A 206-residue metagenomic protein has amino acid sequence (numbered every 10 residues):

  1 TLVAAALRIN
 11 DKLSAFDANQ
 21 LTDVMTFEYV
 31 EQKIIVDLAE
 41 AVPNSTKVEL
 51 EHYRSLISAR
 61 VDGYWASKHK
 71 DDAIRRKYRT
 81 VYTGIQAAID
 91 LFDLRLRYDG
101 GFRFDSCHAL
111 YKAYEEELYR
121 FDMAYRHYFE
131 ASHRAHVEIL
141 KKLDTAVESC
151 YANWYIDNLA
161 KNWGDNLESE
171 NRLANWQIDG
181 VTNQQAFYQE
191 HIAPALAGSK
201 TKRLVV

Functional and structural regions predicted by a protein language model:
T1-K202: …; additionally, a secondary subgroup of soluble metalloenzymes is captured
